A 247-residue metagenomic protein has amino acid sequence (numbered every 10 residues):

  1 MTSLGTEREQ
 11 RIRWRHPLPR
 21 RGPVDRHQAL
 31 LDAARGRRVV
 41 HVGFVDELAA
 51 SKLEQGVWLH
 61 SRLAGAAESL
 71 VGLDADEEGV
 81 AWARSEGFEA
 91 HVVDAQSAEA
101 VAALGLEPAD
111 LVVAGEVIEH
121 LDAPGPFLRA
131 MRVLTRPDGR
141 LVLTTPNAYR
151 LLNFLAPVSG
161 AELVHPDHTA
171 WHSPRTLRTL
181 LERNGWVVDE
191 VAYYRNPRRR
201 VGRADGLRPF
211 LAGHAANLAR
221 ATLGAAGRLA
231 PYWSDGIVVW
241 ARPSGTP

Functional and structural regions predicted by a protein language model:
M1-L4, V92: Extreme N-termini of proteins with methionine-enriched Sec-type signal peptides or N-terminal signal-anchor
S3-L18, P23, A83, D122-T246: S-adenosyl-L-methionine-dependent methyltransferase catalytic module, highlighting the catalytic core
H27: Aromatic-lined ligand-binding clefts that engage carbohydrates, nucleic acids, or primary amines
D32-L155, P174-R178, V238-S244: Conserved SAM-binding loop
